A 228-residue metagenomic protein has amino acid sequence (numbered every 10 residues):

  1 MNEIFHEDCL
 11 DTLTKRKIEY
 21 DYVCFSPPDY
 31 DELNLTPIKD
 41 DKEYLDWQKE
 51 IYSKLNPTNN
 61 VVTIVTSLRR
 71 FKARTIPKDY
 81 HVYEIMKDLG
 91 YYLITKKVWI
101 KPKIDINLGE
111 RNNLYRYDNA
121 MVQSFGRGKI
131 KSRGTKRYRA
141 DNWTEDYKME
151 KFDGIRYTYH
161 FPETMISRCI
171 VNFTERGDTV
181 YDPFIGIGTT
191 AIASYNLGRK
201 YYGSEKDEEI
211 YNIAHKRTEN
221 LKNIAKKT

Functional and structural regions predicted by a protein language model:
M1-N212: Core catalytic lobe of class I
H215-T228: Short, conserved SAM-binding/catalytic segment of Class I S-adenosyl-L-methionine-dependent methyltransferases
